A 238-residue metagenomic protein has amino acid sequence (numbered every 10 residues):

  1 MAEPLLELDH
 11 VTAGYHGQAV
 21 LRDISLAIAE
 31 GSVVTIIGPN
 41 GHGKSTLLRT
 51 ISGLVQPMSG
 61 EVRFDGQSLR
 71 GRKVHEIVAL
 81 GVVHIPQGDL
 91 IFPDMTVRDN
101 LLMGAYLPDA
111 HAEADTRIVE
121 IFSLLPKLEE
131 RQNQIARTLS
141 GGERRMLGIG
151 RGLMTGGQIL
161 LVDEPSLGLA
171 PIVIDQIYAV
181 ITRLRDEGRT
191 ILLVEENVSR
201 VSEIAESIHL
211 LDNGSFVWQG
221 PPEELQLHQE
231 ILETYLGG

Functional and structural regions predicted by a protein language model:
H16, V34, R72, V97-T116 (+3 more regions): ABC-type ATPase nucleotide-binding domains, specifically the catalytic core motifs of the NBD
I37-P39: The feature captures the beta-strand-to-loop junction immediately N-terminal to the Walker
S52: Helix-to-loop junction immediately C-terminal to a conserved catalytic motif
G60-S68, L80, E113-I118: Conserved ABC transporter NBD signature motif
I135-L139: Conserved ABC ATPase signature
G152-L153: ABC ATPase C-loop
